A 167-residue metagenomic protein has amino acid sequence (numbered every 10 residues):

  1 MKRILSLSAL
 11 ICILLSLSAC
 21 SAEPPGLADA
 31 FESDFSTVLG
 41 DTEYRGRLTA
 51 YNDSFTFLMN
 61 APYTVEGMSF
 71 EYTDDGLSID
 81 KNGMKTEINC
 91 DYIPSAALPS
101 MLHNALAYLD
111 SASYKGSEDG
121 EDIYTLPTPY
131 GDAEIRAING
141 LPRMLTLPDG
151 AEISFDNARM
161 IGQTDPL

Functional and structural regions predicted by a protein language model:
M1-S8: Bacterial N-terminal signal peptides that target proteins for export
L15-A19: C-terminal motif of bacterial Sec signal peptides marking the signal peptidase cleavage site
S21-E23: Bacterial signal peptide processing site
P25-T42: A short, Trp-centered hydrophobic/proline-enriched beta-strand micro-motif
G26-D29, A50-D53, D75, I138-N139: Edge/loop elements at the starts and ends of beta-strands within beta-rich repeat scaffolds
R45-T49, F70, D132-R136: Hydrophobic/aromatic beta-strand elements that line small-molecule binding cavities or substrate pockets in beta-rich
L48-N104, Y108, P148-S154: An acidic-aromatic
T56-A61, Y114-L167: Gly/Pro-enriched, hydrophobic low-complexity segments that function as extracytoplasmic propeptides/linkers
